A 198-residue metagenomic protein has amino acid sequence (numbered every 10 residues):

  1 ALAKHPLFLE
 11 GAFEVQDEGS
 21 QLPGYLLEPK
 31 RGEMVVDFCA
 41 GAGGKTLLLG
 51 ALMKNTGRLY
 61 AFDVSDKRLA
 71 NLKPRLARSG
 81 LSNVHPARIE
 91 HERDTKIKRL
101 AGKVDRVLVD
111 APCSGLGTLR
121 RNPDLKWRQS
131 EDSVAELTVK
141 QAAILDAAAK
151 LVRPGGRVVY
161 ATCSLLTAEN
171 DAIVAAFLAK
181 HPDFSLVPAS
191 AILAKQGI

Functional and structural regions predicted by a protein language model:
A1-I198: S-adenosylmethionine
